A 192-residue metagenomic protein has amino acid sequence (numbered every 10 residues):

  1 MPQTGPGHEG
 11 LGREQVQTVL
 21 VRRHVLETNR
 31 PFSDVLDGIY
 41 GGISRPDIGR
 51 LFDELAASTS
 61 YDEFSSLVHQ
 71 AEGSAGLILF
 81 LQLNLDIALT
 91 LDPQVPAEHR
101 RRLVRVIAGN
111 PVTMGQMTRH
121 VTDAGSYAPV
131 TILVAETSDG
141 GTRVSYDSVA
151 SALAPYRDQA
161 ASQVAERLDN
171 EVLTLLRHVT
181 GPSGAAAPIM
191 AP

Functional and structural regions predicted by a protein language model:
M1-P192: Feature detects long, helix-prone N-terminal segments enriched in hydrophobes
